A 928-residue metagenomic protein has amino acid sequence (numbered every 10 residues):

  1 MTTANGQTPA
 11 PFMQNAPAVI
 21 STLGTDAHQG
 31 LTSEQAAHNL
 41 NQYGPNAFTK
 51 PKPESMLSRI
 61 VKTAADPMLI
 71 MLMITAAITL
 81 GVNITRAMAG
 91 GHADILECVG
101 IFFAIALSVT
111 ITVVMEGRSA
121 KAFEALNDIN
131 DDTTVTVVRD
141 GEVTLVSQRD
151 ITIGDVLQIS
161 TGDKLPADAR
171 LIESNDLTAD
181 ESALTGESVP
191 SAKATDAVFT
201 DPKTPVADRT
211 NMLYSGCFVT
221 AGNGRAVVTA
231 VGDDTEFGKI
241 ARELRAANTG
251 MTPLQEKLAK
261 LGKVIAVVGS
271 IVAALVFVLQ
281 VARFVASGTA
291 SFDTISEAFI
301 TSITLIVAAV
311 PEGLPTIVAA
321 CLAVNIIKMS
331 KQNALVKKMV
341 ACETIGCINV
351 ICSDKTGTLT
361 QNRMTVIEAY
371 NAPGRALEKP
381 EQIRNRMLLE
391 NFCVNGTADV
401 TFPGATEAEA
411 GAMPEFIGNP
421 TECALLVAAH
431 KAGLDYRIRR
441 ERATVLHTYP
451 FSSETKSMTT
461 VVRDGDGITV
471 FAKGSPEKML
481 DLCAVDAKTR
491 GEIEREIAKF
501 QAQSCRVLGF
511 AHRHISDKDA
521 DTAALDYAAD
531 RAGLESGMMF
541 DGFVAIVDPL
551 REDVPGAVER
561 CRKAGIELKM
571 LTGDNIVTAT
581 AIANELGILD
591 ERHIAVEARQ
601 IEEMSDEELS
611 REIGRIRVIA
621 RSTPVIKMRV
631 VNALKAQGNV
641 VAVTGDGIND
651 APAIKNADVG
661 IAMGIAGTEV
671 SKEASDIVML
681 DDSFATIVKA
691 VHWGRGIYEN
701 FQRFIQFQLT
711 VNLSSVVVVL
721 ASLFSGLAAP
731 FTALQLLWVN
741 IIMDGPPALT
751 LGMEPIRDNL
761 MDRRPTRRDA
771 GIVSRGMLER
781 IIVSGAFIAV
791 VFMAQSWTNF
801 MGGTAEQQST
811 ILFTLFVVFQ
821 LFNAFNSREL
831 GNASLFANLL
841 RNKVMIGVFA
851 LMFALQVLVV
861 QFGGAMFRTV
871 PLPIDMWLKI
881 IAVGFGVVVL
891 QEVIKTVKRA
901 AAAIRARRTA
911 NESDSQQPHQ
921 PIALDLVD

Functional and structural regions predicted by a protein language model:
M1-P765, A770-V773, A786, F813 (+1 more regions): Conserved cytosolic headpiece of P-type ATPases
M88, R780-A794, V818: Alpha-helical transmembrane segments of multi-pass integral membrane proteins
N419, R780, A805-L815: Alpha-helix initiation and capping sites
L723-T732, S796-Q808: Helix-coil boundary and interhelical linker segments in multi-pass alpha-helical membrane proteins
M743, I788-A789, T810-A824: Generic alpha-helical transmembrane segments
